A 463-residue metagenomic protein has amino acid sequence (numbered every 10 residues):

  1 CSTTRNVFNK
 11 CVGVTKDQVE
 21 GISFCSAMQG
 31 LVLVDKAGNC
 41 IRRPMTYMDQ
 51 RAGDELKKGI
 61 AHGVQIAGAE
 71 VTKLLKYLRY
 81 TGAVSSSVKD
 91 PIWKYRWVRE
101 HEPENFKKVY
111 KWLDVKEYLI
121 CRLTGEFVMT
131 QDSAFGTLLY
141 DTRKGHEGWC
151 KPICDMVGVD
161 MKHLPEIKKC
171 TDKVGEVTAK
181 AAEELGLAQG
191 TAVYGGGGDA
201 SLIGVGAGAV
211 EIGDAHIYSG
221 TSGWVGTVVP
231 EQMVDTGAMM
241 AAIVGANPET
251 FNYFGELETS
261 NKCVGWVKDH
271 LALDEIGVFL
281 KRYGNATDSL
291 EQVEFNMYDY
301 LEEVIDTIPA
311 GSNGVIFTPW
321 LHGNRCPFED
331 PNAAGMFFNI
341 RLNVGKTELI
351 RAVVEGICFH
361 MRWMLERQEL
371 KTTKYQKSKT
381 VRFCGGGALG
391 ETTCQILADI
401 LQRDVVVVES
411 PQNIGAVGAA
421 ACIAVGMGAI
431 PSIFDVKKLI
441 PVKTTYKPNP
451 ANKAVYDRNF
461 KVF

Functional and structural regions predicted by a protein language model:
S2, V14-H62, E104, T227-F463: Glycine/Thr-rich phosphate-binding loops that ligate phosphate moieties of nucleotide and other phosphorylated ligands
N6-Q292, N296: Glycine-rich phosphate-binding/catalytic subdomain of phosphoryl-transfer and nucleotide/sugar-phosphate-processing
